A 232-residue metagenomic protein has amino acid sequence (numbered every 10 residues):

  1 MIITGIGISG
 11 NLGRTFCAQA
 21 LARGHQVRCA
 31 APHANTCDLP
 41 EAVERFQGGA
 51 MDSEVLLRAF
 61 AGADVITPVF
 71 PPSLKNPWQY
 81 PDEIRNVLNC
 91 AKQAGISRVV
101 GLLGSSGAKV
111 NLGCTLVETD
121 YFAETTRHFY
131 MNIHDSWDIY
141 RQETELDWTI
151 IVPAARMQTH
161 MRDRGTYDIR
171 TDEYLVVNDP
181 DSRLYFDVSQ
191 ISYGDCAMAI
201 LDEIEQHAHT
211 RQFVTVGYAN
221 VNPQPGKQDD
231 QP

Functional and structural regions predicted by a protein language model:
I3-R23: N-terminal Rossmann NAD(P)H-binding glycine-rich loop of SDR-like oxidoreductase domains
Q26-R28, P32, R85-F129, Q142 (+1 more regions): Conserved Rossmann-fold NAD(P)-dependent oxidoreductase catalytic core, especially the SDR/UDP-sugar
A30-A34, G49-A50: N-terminal Rossmann-fold cofactor-binding loop
E44-A63: Conserved Rossmann-fold cofactor-binding substructure of NAD(P)-dependent oxidoreductases
I66, P72-G101, M131, D135 (+1 more regions): NAD(P)-cofactor binding segment of oxidoreductase domains
N132, Y185-D202, Q212: Substrate-positioning beta->alpha
D138-T159: Conserved beta-loop-beta element that borders a ligand/cofactor-binding pocket
T144, Q158-R170, E203-Q212: Glycine/proline-rich active-site loop of Rossmann-fold NAD(P)-dependent oxidoreductases
